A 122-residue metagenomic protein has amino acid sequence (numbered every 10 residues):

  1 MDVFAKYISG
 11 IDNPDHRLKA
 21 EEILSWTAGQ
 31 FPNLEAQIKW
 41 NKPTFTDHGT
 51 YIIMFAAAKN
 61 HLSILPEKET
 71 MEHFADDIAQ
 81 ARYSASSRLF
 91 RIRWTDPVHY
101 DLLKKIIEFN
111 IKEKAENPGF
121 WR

Functional and structural regions predicted by a protein language model:
M1-R122: Charge-dense, helix-prone N-terminal extensions
